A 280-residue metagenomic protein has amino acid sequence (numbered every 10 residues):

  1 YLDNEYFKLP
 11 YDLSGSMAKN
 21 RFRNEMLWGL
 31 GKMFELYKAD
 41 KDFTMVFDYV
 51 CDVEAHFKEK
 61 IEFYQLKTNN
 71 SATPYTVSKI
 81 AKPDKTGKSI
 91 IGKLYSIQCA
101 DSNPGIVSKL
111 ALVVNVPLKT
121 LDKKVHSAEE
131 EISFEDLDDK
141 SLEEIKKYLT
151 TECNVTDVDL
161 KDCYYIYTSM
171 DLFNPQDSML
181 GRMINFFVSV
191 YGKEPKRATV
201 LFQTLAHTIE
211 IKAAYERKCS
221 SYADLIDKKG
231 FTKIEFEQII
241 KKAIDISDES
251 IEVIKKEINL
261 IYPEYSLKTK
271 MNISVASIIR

Functional and structural regions predicted by a protein language model:
Y1-S16, N69-R280: Acidic metal-coordinating catalytic centers involved in nucleic-acid phosphodiester chemistry
S14, A18-K19, R23-P83, S89-I90: Catalytic centers of nucleases
